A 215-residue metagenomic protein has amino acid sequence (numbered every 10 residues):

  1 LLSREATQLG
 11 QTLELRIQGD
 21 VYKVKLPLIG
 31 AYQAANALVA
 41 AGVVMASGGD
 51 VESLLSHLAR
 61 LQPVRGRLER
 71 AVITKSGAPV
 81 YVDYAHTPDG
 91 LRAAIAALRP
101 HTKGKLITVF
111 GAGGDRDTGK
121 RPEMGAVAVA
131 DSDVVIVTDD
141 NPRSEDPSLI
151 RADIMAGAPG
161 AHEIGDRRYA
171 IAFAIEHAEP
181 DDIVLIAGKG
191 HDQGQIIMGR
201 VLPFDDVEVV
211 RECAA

Functional and structural regions predicted by a protein language model:
E5-T12: A short, compositionally biased
L9, G19, P27-I29, L38-A215: ATP-dependent carboxylate-amine ligase
E14-Q18: A generic structural motif
Y32: A short beta-loop-beta micro-motif enriched in histidine and acidic residues
A35: Short nucleic-acid-contacting surface segments enriched for D/E, G, S/T with interspersed K/R
